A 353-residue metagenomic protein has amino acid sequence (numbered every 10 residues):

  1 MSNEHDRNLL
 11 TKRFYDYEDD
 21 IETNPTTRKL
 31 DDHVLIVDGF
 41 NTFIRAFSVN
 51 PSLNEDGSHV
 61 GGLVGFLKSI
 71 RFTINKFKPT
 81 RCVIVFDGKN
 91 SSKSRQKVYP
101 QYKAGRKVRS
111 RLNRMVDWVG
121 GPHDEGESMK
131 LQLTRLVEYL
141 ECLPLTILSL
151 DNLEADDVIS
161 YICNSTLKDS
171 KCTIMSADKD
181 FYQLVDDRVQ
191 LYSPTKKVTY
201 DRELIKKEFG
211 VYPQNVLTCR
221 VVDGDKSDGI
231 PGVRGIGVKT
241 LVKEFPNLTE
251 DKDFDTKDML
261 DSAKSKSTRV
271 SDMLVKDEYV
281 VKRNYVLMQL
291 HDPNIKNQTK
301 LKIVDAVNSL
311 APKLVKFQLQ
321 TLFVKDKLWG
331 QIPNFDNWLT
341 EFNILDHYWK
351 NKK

Functional and structural regions predicted by a protein language model:
S2-Y17, I21, P25-C172, F181-T199 (+2 more regions): Noncatalytic, basic helical substrate-engagement surface that gates or grips nucleic-acid strands
N3, N351-K353: Short acidic DE-rich linear segments
S91, N308-T321: Multi-pass alpha-helical transmembrane bundle typical of ion/small-solute transporters and intramembrane aspartyl
T199-S227: A short, charged helix-loop
N215, D223-N297, L319-Q320, K325-L339 (+1 more regions): Accessory alpha-helical DNA-binding modules that contact the DNA backbone or grooves
N343-L345, K353: Extended, amphipathic alpha-helical scaffolds
